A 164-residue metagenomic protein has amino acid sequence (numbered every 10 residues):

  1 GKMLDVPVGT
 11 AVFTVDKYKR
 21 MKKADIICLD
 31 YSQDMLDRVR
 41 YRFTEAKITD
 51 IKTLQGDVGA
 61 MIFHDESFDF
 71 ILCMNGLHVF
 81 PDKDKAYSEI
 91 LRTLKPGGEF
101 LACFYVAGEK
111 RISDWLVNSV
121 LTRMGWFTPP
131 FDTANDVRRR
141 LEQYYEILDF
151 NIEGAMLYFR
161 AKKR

Functional and structural regions predicted by a protein language model:
K2, G98-E99: Short glycine-centered segments of the SAM/dcSAM-binding site in methyltransferase folds
K2-A60: Class I SAM-dependent methyltransferase SAM/SAH-binding core
M21-K22, P81, K95, E142: Short conserved AdoMet
D34, P81-K85: Short N-terminal helix/helix-N-cap motif within the alpha/beta-hydrolase-1
G59-F70: A short acidic, Gly/Pro-enriched loop at the edge of an enzyme's catalytic core that lines a small-molecule cofactor
F70-D82: A short SAM/SAH-binding and catalytic strip from SAM-dependent methyltransferases
D84-P96: A short glycine-rich, Lys/Arg-flanked "PGG" loop and its adjoining helix->strand segment in the class I
L101-F159: C-terminal alpha-helical "lid/dimerization" subdomain adjacent to the S-adenosyl-L-methionine
